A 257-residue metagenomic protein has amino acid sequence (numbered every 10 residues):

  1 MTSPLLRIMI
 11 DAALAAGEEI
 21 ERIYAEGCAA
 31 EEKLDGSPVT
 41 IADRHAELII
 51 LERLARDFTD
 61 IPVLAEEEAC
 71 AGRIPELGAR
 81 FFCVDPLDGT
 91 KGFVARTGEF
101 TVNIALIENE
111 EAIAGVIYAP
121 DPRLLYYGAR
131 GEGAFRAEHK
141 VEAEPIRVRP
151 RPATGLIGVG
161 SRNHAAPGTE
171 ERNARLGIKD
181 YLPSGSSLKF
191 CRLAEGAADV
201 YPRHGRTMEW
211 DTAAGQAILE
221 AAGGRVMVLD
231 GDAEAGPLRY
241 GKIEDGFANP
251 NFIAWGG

Functional and structural regions predicted by a protein language model:
M1-D11, G17, E170-R175, C191-G257: Oxyanion/phosphate-interacting regions
M1-L87, P167, E171-A174, C191 (+1 more regions): N-terminal subdomain of lithium-sensitive/metallo-dependent phosphomonoesterases centered on the IMPase/IPPase/PAP
I20, D43, L54, T90 (+5 more regions): Residue-level signal for inorganic ion chemistry
A29, P62, I157, G177-D180 (+1 more regions): Conserved beta-strand segments of alpha/beta enzyme cores
K33, E66, S161, S184 (+2 more regions): Conserved beta-strand termini and adjacent loop/short-helix elements that scaffold enzyme active sites in alpha/beta
A69, T97, Y118, G131 (+2 more regions): Residue-level structural signal for beta-strand termini and adjacent loop
G78-P122: Glycine-rich active-site/cofactor-binding loop and its immediate structural neighborhood
I104-C191, L238-G257: Acidic beta-strand-loop-alpha-helix segment within the catalytic core of divalent metal-dependent phosphate-processing
